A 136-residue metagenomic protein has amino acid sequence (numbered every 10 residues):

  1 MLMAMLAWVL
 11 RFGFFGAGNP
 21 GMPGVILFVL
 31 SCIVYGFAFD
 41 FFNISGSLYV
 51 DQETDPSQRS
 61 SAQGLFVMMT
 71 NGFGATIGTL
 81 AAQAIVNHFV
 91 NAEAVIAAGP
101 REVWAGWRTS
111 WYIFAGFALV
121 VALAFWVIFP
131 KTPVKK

Functional and structural regions predicted by a protein language model:
L6-G21: C-terminal ends and interior cores of transmembrane alpha-helices in multi-pass membrane transporters/permeases
G24-F41: Hydrophobic core of transmembrane alpha-helices in multi-pass small-molecule transporters, especially MFS/SLC-type
F41-D55: Intracellular juxtamembrane helix-capping segments at the cytosolic ends of symmetry-related transmembrane helices
G46-S47, R59, A82: Interfacial helix-capping/hinge residues at the ends of transmembrane alpha-helices
T54-V67: Loop-to-transmembrane helix entry/capping segments in MFS-fold secondary transporters and related SLC/MFSD carriers
V67-T79: Glycine-rich segments within core transmembrane alpha-helices of 12-TM secondary carriers
A84-A118: A membrane-interface helix-boundary motif in multi-pass transporters
V127-K136: Helix-loop junctions on the cytosolic side of multi-pass membrane transporters, especially the intracellular loop
